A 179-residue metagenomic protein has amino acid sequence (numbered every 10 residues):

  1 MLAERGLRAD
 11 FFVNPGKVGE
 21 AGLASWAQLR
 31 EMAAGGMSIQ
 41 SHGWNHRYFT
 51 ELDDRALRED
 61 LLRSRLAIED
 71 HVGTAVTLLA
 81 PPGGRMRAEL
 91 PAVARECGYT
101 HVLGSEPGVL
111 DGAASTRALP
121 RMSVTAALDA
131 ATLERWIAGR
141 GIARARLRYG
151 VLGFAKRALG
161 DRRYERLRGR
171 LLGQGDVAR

Functional and structural regions predicted by a protein language model:
M1-G35: Active-site beta->alpha N-cap acidic-glycine motif
L2, F11, M32, I39-H42 (+4 more regions): Conserved, mostly hydrophobic/aromatic
R5-A9, G35-S38, V72-T77, Y99-T100: Short, well-ordered coil/turn segments that N-cap beta-strands
L7, F11, R47-F49, E69: Conserved SAM-binding loop
V13-K17, R47-D54: Surface-exposed cleft-lining segments at the edges of enzyme active sites
N14-P15, W44, E106-P107: Histidine-centered beta-alpha loop that forms part of the nucleotide-sugar donor binding/catalytic region in diverse
L23-S25, Q40, Y48-T50: Glycogenin-like
E51-R179: C-terminal active-site subregion of NodB/CE4 polysaccharide deacetylases
